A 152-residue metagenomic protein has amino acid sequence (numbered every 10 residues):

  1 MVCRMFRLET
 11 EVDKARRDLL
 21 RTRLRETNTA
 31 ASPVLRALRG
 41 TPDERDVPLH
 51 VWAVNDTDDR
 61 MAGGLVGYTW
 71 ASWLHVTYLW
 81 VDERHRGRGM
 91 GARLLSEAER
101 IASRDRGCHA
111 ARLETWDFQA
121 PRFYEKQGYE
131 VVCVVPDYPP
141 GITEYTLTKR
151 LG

Functional and structural regions predicted by a protein language model:
M1-D18, G152: Conserved N-terminal entry element of GNAT/NAT acetyltransferase domains
L20, Y124, Y129: Conserved active-site tyrosine of GNAT-family acetyltransferases
R21-T57: Active-site rim helix/loop that mediates acceptor-substrate recognition in acyltransferases
P42, N55-T57, A62-W73: A conserved beta-strand-loop-helix scaffold within acyl/acetyltransferase catalytic domains
Y68-T77, R86, D105-G107, P139-T143: A conserved beta-turn-beta hairpin within the catalytic core of GNAT-like acetyltransferases that forms part
V81, G87-R100, K126: Conserved acetyl-CoA-binding loop-helix of GNAT-fold acetyltransferases
A102-W116: Conserved GNAT acetyl-CoA-binding A-motif
R112-E114, E130-T148: Conserved catalytic-core motifs of GNAT/GCN5-like acyltransferases
